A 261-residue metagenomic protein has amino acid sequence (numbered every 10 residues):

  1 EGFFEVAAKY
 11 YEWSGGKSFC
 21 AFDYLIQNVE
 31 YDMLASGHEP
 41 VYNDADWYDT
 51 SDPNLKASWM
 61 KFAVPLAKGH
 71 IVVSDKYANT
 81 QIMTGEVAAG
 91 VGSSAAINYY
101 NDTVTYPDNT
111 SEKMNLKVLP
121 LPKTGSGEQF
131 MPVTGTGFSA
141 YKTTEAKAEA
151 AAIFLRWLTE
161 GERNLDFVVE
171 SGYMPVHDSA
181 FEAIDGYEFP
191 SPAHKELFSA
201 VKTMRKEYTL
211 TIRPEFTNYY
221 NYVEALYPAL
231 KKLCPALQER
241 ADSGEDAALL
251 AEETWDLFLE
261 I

Functional and structural regions predicted by a protein language model:
G2-W47, V87: Extracytoplasmic/periplasmic solute-binding protein
F4-Y11, N43-D75, L121: Glycine-centered hinge/linker elements that transmit conformational signals in sensory and ligand-binding systems
E5-K9, K76-G90, K232-P235: Short helices/loops that flank or line small-molecule/ion binding pockets
D23-L25, S93-S94, L119-T124: Active-site-proximal beta-strand/loop segments in catalytic clefts of secreted hydrolases
H38-A57, T105-T110, K123-Q129, E188-F189: Short, solvent-exposed loop/beta-turn-alpha elements that line the ligand-binding surface or hinge of extracytoplasmic
A67-K68, Y106-S179: Extracytoplasmic/periplasmic substrate-recognition and gating elements
A88-S93, Y99: Paired acidic/hydrophobic, glycine-rich loop segments that form the ligand-binding mouth/hinge of periplasmic-binding
F189-P192, E196-I261: Conserved C-terminal helix/tail region of periplasmic/extracytoplasmic solute-binding proteins
